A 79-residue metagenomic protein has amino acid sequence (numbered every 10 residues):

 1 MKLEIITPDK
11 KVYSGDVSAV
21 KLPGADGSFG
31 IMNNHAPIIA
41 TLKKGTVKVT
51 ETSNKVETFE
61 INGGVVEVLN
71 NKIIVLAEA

Functional and structural regions predicted by a protein language model:
K2-A79: Compact, glycine-rich, soluble single-domain proteins
